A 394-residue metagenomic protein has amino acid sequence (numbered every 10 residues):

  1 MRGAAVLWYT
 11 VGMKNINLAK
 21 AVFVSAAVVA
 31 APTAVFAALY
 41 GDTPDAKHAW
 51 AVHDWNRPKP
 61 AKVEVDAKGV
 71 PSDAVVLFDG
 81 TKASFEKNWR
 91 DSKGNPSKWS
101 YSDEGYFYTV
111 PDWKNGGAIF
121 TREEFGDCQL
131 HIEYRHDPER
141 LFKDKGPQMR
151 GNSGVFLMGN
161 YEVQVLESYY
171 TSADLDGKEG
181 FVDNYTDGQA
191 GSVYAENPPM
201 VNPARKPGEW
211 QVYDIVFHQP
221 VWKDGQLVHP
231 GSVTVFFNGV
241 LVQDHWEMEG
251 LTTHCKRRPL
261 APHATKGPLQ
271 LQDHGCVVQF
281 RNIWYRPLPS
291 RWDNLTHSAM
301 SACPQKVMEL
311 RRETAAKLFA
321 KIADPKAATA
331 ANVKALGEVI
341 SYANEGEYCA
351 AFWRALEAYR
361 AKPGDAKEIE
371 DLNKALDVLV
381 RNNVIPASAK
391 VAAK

Functional and structural regions predicted by a protein language model:
V6-Y9: Short, positively charged and aromatic/hydrophobic N-terminal segments
V11-G12, M248: N-terminal low-complexity, intrinsically disordered patches enriched in charged
K14-S25: Bacterial N-terminal signal peptides that target proteins for export
V24-A27, A61: Extended rod-forming repeat segments used as scaffolds/tethers
V28-F36: C-terminal segment of classical bacterial N-terminal signal peptides
F36-K394: Carbohydrate-interacting regions of secretory-pathway proteins
